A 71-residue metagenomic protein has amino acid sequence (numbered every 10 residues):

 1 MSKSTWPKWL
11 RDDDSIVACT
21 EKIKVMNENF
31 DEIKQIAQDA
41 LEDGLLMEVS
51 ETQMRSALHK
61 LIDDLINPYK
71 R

Functional and structural regions predicted by a protein language model:
S2-K34, Q38, D64, P68: N-terminal acidic leader/helix
Q38-N67: Short, charge-rich amphipathic interface segments used for partner binding and complex assembly
